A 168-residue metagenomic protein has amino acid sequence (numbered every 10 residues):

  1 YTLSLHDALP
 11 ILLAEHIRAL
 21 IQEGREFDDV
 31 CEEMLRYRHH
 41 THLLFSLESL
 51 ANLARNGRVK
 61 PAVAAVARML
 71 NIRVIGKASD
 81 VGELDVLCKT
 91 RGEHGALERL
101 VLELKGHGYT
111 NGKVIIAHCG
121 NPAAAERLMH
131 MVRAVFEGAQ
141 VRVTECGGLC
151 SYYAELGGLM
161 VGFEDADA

Functional and structural regions predicted by a protein language model:
Y1-L9: Short, small-residue-biased leader/transition segments that mark boundaries at the very start of proteins
A8-A168: Mixed-charge interfacial surface used for oligomerization/domain docking and macromolecular partner engagement
